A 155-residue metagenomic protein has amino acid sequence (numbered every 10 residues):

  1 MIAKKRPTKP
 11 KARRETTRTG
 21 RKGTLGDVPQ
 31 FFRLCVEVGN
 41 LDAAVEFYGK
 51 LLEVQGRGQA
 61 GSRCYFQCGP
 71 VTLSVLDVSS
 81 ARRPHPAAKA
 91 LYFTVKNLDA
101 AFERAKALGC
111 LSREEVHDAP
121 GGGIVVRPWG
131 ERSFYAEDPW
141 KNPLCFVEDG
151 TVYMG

Functional and structural regions predicted by a protein language model:
I2-V45, K89-L91, V147-G155: N-terminal beta-strand motif that seeds the catalytic metal site of vicinal oxygen chelate
K5, V28-F31, C35-L73: Core segments of cupin and vicinal oxygen chelate
R14, G20, V54-K89, P143-E148: Conserved short beta-strand elements that form part of the metal-binding/catalytic scaffold of enzyme active sites
R18-R21, V75-D77, G121-G123, R127 (+1 more regions): A short, acidic/glycine-rich surface segment
N40-D42, L91-P143: Vicinal oxygen chelate
G61-S62, D118, M154: Residue-level "edge-of-site" marker
